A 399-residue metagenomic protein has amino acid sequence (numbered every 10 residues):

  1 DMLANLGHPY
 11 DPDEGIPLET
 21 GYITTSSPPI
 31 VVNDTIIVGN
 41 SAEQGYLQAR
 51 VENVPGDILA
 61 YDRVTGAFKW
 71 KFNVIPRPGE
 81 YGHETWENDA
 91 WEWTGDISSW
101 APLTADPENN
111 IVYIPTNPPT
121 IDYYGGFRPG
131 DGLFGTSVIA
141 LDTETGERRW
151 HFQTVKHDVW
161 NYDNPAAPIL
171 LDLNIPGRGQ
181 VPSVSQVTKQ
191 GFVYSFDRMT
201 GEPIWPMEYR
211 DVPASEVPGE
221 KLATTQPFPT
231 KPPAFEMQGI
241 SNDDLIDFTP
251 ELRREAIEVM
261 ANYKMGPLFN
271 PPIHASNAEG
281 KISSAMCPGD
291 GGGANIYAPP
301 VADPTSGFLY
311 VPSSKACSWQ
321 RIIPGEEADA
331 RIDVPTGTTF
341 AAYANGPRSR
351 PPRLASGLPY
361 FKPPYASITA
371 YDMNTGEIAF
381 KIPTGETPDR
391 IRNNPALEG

Functional and structural regions predicted by a protein language model:
D1-G399: Noncatalytic, solvent-exposed loop/strand surfaces of beta-propeller-type extracellular/periplasmic domains
